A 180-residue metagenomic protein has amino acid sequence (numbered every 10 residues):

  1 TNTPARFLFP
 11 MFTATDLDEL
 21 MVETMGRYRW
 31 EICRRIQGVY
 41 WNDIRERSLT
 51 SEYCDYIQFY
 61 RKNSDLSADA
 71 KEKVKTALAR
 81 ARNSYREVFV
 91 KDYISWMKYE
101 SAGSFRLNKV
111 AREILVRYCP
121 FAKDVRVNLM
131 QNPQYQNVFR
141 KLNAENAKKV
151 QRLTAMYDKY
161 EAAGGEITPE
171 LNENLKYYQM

Functional and structural regions predicted by a protein language model:
T1-Q179: Active-site-flanking segments in enzyme catalytic domains
